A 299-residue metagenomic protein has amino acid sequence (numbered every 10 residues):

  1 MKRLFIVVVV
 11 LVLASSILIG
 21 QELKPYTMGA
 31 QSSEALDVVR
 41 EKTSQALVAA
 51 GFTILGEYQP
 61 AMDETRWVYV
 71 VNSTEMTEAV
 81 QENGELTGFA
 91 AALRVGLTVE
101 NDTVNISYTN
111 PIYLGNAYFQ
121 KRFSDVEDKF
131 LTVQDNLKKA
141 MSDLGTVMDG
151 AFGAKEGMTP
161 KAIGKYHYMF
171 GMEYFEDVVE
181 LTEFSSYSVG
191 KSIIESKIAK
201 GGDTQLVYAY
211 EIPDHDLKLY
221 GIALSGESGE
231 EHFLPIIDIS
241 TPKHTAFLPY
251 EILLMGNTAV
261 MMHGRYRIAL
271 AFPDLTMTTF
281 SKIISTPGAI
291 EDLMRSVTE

Functional and structural regions predicted by a protein language model:
L4-A14: Sec-dependent N-terminal signal peptides
S16-G20: Sec/Tat signal peptide C-region and signal peptidase I cleavage site
Q21-M62, Q120-R122, A140-L219: Terminal, regulation- and interaction-focused segments at domain boundaries
S33-V38, D128-L131, I284: Soluble non-cytosolic domains of exported or imported proteins
M62, T87-A90, T245, L254: Extracellular/periplasmic catalytic domains that process cell-envelope and extracellular macromolecules
T65-V104, Y108: Mid-chain, structured segments of secreted extracytoplasmic proteins
I106-F152: Hydrophobic alpha-helical segments and helix pairs
A209, P213-E299: A cross-kingdom marker for long, charged
